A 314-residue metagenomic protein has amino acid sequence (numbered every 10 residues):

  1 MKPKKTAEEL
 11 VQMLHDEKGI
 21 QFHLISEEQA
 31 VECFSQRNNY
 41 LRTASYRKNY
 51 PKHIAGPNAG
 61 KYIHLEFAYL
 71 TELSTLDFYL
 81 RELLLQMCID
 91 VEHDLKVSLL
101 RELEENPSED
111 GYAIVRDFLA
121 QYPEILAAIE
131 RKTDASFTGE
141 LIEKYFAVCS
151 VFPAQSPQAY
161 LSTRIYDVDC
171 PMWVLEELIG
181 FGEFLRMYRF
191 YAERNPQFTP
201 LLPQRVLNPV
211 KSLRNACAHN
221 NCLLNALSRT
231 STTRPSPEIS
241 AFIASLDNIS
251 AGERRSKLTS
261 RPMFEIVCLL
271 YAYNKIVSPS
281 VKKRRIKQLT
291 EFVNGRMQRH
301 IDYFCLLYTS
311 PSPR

Functional and structural regions predicted by a protein language model:
K2-L201, L224-N225, S260-P262, A272-R285: Short, contiguous, well-structured surface segments enriched in hydrophobic/aromatic residues
D90, D94, P209-S212, A216 (+1 more regions): Charged, amphipathic alpha-helical oligomerization/scaffolding segments
L201-L207, L223, R234-F242: Extended oligomerization regions of viral-like shell subunits
R205-L227: Histidine-centered, metal-coordinating catalytic motifs and their short helical/loop contexts
S228-T232: Cytosolic/stromal cytosol-facing helical appendages immediately following the last transmembrane segment
P235-K283: Amphipathic, Lys/Arg-enriched alpha-helical patches that create a basic surface for binding polyanionic ligands
K282-C305: C-terminal/domain-terminus segments
Y308-R314: Conserved small/polar residues in nucleotide/adenosyl-binding loops
